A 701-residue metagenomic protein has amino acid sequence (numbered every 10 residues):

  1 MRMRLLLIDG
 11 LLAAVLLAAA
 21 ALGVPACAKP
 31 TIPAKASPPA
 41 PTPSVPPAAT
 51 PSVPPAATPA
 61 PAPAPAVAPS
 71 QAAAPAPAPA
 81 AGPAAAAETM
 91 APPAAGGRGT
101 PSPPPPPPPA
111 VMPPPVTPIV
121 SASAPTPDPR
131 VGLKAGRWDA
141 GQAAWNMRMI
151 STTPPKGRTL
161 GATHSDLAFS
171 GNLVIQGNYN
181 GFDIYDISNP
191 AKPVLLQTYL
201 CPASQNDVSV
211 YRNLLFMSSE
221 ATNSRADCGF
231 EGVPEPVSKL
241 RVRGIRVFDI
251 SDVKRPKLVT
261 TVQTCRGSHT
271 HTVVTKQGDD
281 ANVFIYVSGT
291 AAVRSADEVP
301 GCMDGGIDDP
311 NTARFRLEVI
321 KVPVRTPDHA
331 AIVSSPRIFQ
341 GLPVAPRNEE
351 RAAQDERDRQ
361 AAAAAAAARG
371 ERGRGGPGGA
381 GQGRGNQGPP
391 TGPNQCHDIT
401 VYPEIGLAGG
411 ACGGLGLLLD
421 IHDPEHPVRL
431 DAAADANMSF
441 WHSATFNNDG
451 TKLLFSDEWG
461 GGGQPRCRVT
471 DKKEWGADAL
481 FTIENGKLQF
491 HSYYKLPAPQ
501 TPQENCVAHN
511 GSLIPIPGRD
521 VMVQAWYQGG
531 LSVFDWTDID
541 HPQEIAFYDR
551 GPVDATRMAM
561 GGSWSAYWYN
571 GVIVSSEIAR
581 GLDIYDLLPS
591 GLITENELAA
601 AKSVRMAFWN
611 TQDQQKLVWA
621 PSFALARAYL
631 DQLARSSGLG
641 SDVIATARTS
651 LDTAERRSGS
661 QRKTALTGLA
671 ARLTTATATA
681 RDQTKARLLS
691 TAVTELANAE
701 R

Functional and structural regions predicted by a protein language model:
M1-I8: N-terminal secretory signal peptides that target proteins for export/translocation
D9-V24: Bacterial N-terminal signal peptides
P30, A87-Q632, T646: Feature marking well-ordered beta-strand scaffolds used for ligand recognition
T31-A48, S52: Short, low-complexity, disordered segments immediately C-terminal to signal peptides in bacterial exported proteins
S44, S52, A60, A64-A66 (+1 more regions): Ser/Thr/Pro-rich low-complexity tandem-repeat tracts
E597-R701: Soluble extracellular-acting proteins and domains
